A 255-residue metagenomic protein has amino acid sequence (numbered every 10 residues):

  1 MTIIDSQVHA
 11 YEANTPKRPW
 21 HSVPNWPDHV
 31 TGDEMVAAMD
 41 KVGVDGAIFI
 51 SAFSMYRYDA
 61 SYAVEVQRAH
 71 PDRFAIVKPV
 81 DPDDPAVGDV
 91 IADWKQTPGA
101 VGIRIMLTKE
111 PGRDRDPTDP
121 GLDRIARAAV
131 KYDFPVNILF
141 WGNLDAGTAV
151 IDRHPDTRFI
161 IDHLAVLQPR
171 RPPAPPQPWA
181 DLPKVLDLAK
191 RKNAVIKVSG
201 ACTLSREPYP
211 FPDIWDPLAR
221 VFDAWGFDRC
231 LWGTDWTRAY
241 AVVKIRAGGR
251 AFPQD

Functional and structural regions predicted by a protein language model:
M1-I3, G88-T97, D145-H154, A180-K190 (+1 more regions): Short amphipathic alpha-helices and their capping/turn segments at secondary-structure boundaries
M1-Y58, R250, Q254: An N-terminally biased module of ancient metal coordination in phosphate/nucleic-acid-related enzymes
D5, I160-I161, W232-G233: Generic enzyme active-site microenvironment
V8, A52, L164, T234-W236: Active-site metal-binding loops of divalent metal-dependent hydrolases
D28-M39, D84-K95, A180-D181: Short, acidic/polar
S54-G142, A149-D152, A165, V195-P208: Active-site gating/metal-coordination segments in enzymes
Y58-F74, T157-I160, I214-D223, A247-D255: Short, electropositive alpha-helical surface patch
Q168-D255: H/E-rich (His + Asp/Glu) clusters that bind or coordinate divalent metals
